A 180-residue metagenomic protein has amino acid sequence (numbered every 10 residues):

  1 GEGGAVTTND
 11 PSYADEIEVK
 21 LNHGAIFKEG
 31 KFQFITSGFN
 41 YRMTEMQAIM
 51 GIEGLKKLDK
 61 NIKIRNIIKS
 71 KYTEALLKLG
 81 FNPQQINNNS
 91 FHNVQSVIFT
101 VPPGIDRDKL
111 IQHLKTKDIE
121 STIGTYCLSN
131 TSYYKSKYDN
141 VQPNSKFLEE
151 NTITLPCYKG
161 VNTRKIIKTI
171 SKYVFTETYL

Functional and structural regions predicted by a protein language model:
G1-V6: Glycine-rich phosphate-binding loop of ATP-grasp-fold ATP-dependent ligases
N9-L180: PLP-dependent aminotransferase class I/II
